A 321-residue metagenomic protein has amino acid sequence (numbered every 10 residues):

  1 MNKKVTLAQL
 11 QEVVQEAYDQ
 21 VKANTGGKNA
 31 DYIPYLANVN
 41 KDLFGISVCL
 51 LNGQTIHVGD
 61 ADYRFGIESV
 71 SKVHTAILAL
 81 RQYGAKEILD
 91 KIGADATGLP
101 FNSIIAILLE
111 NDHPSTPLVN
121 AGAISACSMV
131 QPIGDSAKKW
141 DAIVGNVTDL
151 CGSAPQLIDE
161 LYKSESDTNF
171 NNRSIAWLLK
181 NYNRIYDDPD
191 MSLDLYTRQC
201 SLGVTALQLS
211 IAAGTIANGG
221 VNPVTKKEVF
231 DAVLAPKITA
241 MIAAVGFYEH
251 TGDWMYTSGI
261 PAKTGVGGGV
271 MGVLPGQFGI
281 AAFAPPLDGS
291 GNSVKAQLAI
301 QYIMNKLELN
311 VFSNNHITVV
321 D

Functional and structural regions predicted by a protein language model:
M1-L10, D19, A23, A30-N40 (+1 more regions): Non-catalytic interaction/Regulatory regions outside core domains
N2-G26, A79-Q199: Active-site-adjacent helix/loop patches that line small-molecule binding or acyl-intermediate pockets
Q15-Y18, K22, V70-I77, R81 (+1 more regions): A charged amphipathic helix-loop-strand protein-protein interaction module that recurs in cytosolic assemblies
K22-V58, M271-G272: A short, well-structured edge-of-sheet supersecondary motif
L36-V39, S115-T116, D167, G259-K263: Short Gly/Pro-enriched turn/cap motifs at secondary-structure boundaries
N52-G53, G66-L89, A212, I280: Active-site SXXK
A137, S166-N169, W177-K237, D288-S293: Penicillin-binding protein/beta-lactamase superfamily catalytic region
G219-D321: Structured C-terminal helix/loop/strand segments within mature extracytoplasmic catalytic/sensor domains
